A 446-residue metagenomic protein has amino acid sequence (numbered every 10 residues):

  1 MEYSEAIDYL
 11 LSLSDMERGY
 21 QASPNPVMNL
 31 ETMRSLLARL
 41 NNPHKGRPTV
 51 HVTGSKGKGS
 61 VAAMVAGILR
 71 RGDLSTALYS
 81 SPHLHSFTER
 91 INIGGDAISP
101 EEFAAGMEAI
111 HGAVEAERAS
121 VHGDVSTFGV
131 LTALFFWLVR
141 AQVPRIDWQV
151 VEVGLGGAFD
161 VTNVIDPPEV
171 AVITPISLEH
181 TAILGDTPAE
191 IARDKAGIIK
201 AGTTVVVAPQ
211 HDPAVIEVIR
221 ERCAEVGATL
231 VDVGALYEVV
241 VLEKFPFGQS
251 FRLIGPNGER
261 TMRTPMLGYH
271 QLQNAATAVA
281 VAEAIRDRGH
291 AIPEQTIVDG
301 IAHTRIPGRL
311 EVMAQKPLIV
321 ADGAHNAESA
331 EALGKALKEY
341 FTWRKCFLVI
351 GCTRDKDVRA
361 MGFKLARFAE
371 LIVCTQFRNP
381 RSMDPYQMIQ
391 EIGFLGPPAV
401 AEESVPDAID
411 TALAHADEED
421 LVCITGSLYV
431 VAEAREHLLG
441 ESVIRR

Functional and structural regions predicted by a protein language model:
M1-K56, S60-S75, L84-H85, T204-A214 (+1 more regions): N-terminal leader/targeting and accessory segments in enzymes
Q21-V27, S35-K45, R71-D166, A182-L184: ATP-dependent carboxylate-amine ligase catalytic core
Y79-P82, A208-Q210, R222-K244, T264-Y269 (+6 more regions): Beta-strand->loop->alpha-helix junctions that form or flank phosphate-binding loops in nucleotide-handling enzymes
L134-I183, I216-T261: Extended acidic/charged loop-beta regions that coordinate divalent cations and stabilize anionic phosphate/carboxylate
R145-V151, F159-V172, I176-H180, E190 (+2 more regions): Nucleotide phosphate-binding/pyrophosphate-handling subdomain across enzymes that bind or process nucleotide phosphates
A192-K200: Membrane-proximal helix-turn-helix segments that form the acceptor-binding/catalytic region of lipid-linked
Q210-G227, V231, L318-A321, A327 (+1 more regions): C-terminal helical cap/extension that packs against the catalytic core of soluble nucleotide-cofactor enzymes
S427: Active-site-proximal loop/hinge segments that shape catalytic or ion-binding/gating pockets
